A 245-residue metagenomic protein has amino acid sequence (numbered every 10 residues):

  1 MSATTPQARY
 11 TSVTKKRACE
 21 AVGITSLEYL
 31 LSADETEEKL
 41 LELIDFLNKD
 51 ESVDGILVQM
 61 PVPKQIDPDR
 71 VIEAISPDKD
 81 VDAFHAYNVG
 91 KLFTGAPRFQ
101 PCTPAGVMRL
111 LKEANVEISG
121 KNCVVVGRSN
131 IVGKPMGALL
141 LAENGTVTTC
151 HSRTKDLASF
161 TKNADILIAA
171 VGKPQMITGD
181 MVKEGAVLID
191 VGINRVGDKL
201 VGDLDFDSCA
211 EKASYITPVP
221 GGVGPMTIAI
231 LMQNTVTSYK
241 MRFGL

Functional and structural regions predicted by a protein language model:
M1-A3: Short beta-strand segments enriched in small/hydrophobic residues
P6-R17, R98-V187, K199-A210: Glycine-rich phosphate/diphosphate-binding loop of Rossmann-like nucleotide-binding domains
C19-D34, V147-T149: Short beta-strand elements in bilobed, periplasmic/extracellular small-molecule ligand-binding domains
K39-E51: Short, well-structured alpha-helical segments in soluble
S52-V53, A164: Short, high-confidence coil segments that cap the C-terminus of an alpha-helix and link into the following beta-strand
L57-I118, N122, F160: Anion-binding alpha/beta catalytic cores of soluble intermediary-metabolism enzymes, centered on
P61, V171-K173, G192-I193: Short glycine-/small-residue-rich Rossmann-like dinucleotide-binding loops
P68-V89, I189-G244: Rossmann-fold NAD(P)-binding glycine/threonine-rich loop
